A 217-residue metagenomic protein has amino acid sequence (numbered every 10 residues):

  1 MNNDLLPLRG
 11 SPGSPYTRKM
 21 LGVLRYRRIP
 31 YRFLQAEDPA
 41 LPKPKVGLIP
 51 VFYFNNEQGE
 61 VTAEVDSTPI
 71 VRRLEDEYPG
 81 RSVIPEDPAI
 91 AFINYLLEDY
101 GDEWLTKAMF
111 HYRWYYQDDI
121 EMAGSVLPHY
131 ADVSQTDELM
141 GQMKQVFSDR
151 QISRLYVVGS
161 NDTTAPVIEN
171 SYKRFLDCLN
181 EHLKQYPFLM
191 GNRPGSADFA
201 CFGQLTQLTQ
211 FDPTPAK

Functional and structural regions predicted by a protein language model:
M1-L139, L189, T209: GST-like domain detector, emphasizing the conserved glutathione-binding G-site in the N-terminal thioredoxin-like
K107-K217: GST-like fold's C-terminal all-alpha helical module
